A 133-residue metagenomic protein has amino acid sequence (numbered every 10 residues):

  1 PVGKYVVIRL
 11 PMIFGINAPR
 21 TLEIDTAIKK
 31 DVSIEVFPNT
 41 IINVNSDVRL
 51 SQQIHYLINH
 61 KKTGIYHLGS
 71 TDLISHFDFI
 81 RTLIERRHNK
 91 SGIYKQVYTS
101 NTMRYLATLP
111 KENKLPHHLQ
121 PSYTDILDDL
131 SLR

Functional and structural regions predicted by a protein language model:
P1-I42, R49: NAD(P)-dependent short-chain dehydrogenase/reductase
P1-Y5, K30-S33, N59-T63, E85 (+1 more regions): Short glycine/proline-enriched coil/turn segments at helix->beta-strand junctions
D25, D47-H55, Q120-S131: Short, amphipathic alpha-helical "lid/cap" segments that border enzyme active or binding sites
D25-K29, Q53-Y56, E85-H88, E112-L115: Short, low-complexity, polar/charged sequence segments that are solvent-exposed and flexible
N39-I42, T71, H118: Pocket-edge positions in alpha/beta enzyme catalytic cores
Q53-Y105: Mid/C-terminal beta-alpha module of Rossmann-like enzyme folds, strongest in SDR-family dehydrogenases/epimerases
S75-R81, Y94-R133: Conserved C-terminal active-site "lid" loop/helix of NAD(P)H-dependent oxidoreductases that clamps the redox cofactor
